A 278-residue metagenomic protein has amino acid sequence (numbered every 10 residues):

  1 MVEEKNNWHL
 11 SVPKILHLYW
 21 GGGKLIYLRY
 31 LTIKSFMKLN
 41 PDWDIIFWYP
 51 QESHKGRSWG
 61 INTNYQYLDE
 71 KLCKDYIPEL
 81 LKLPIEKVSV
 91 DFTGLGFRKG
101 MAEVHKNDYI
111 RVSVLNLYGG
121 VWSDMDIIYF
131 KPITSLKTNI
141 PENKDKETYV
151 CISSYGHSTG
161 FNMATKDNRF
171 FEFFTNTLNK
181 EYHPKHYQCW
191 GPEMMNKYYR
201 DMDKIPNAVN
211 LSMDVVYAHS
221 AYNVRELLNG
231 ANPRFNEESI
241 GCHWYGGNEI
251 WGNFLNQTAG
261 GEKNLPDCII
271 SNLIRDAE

Functional and structural regions predicted by a protein language model:
M1-N107, M125-E278: Glycosyltransferase-associated regions of secretory-pathway enzymes, highlighting luminal stem/catalytic domains
D108-G120: Small-residue hinge/turn detector
